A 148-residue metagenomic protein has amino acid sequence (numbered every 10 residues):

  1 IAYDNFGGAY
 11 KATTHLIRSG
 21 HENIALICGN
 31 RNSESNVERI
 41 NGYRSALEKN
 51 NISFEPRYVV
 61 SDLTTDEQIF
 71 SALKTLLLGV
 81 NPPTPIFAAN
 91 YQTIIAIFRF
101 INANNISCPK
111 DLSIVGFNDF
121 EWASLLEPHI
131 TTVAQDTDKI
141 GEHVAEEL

Functional and structural regions predicted by a protein language model:
I1-L148: Bacterial carbohydrate/catabolite-sensing allosteric modules
